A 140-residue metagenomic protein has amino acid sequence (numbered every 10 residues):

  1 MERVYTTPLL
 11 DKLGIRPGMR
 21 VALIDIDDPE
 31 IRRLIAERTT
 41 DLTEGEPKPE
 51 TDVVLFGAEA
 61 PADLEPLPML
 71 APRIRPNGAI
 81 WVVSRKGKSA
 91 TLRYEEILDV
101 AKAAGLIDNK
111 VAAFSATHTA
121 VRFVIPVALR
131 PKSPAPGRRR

Functional and structural regions predicted by a protein language model:
M1-L34: N-terminal, charge-rich interaction modules
I24-D25, V54-E59, V82-R85: Conserved beta-strand segments of the P-loop GTPase G domain that flank and frequently precede/overlap
E37-T43, A58-M69: Glycine-rich, highly charged phosphate/nucleotide-binding loops
D41-T51: Short acidic low-complexity segments
L64-E96: Mid-chain, well-packed structural core segment of small domains
G87-A90, E95-V100, A104-A128: Long, charge-dense
V127-R140: Flexible, glycine-/basic-rich loop-and-beta segments that form/coincide with the SAM-dependent methyltransferase
